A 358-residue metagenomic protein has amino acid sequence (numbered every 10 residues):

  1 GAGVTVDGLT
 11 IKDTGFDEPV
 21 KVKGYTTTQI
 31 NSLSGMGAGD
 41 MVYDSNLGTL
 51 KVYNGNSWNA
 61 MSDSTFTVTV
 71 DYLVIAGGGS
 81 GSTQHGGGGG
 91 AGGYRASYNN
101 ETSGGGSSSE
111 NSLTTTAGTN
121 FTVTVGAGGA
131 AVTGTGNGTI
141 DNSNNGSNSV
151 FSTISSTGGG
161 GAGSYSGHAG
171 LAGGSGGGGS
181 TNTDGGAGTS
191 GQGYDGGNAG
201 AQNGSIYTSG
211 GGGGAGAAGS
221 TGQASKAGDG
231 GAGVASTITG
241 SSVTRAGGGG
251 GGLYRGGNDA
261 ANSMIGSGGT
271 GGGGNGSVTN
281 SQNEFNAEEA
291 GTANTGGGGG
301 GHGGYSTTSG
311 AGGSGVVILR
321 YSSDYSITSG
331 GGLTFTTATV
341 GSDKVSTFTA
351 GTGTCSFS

Functional and structural regions predicted by a protein language model:
G1, V6-E18, V22, D44 (+5 more regions): Extracellular beta-strand solenoids
G1-A2, T27-A38, S225-G228, D324-G330: Short, solvent-exposed secondary-structure boundary motifs
L9-M41, S45-L47, S62: Extracellular/surface-exposed low-complexity repeats and stalk/linker segments enriched in Gly/Pro and small polar
G48-N56: Short beta-strand segments and strand-loop junctions that repeat across beta-rich extracellular domains
N56-S64: Tryptophan-rich substrate-binding surfaces of secreted polymer-degrading and adhesive proteins
T69-S358: Low-complexity, glycine/proline-biased repetitive segments and flexible coils/loops
